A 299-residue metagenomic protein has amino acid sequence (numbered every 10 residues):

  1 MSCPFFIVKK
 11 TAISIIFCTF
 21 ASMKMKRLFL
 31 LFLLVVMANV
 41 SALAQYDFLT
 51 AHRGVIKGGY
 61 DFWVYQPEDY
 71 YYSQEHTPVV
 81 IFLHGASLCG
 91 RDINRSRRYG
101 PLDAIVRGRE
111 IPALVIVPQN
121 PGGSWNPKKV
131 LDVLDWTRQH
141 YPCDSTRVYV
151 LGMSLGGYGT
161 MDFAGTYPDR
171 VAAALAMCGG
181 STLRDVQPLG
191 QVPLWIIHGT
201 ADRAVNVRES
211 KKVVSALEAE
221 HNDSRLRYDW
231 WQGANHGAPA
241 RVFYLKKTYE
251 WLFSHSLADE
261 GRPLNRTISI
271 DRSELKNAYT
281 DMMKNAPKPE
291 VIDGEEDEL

Functional and structural regions predicted by a protein language model:
P4, I15, T19, A42-V79 (+7 more regions): A domain-start/cap signature at the N-terminus of enzymes
D69-E75, G123-S154, P168: Gly/Ser-rich "nucleophile elbow"/oxyanion-hole loop immediately N-terminal to the catalytic nucleophile in hydrolases
T77-V79, L83-L131: Active-site machinery of serine-nucleophile hydrolases
P101, T200-L226: Active-site-adjacent alpha-helix of alpha/beta-hydrolase-fold enzymes
V150-G152, M177, I197: Short beta-strand immediately N-terminal to the catalytic nucleophile in serine-hydrolase-like folds
R170-S181: A conserved short beta-strand
G190, W195-H198, D202: Short beta-strand/loop motif that positions the catalytic acidic residue of the alpha/beta-hydrolase fold
G199, Y228-A238: Histidine-bearing beta->alpha loop at or near hydrolase active sites
